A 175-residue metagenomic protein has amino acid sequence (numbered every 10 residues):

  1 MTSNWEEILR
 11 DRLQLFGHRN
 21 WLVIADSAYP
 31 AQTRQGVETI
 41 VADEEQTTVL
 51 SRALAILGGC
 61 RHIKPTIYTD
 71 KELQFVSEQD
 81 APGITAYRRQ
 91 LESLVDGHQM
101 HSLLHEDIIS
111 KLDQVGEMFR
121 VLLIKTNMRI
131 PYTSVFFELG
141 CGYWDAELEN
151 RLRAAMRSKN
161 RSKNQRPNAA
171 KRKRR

Functional and structural regions predicted by a protein language model:
M1-V49: Long, hydrophobic N-terminal alpha-helical segment
T2, E7-I8, V23, A53 (+2 more regions): Residue-level detector of functional hotspots within protein domains
G17-N20, R34-Q35, R61-K64, M118-R120 (+1 more regions): Short coil/turn connectors at secondary-structure junctions
Y29-A31, T39-P65, P82-H105: Feature captures the catalytic cores and cofactor-binding loops of soluble hydro-lyases/lyases that act on carboxylate
P30, L73-V76: Short acidic, S/G/P-rich loop/turn micro-motifs used as interaction or catalytic elements
G36-V37, S77-A81: Short glycine/threonine-rich loop-to-helix capping motif typified by GTGT followed within a few residues by an Asp-Pro
T66-K71: Short internal beta-strands
Q79-R175: Glycine-rich, aromatic-bearing surface loops/beta-hairpins
